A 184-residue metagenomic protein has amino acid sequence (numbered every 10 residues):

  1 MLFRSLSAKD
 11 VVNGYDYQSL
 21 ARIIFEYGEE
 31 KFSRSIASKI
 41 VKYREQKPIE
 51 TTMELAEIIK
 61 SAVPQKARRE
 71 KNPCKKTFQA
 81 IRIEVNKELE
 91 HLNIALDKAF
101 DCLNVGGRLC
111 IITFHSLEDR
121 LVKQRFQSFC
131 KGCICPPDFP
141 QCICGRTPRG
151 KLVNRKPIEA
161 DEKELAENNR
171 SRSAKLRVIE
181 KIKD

Functional and structural regions predicted by a protein language model:
M1-D184: S-adenosyl-L-methionine-dependent methyltransferase catalytic core, i.e., the SAM/SAH-binding region
